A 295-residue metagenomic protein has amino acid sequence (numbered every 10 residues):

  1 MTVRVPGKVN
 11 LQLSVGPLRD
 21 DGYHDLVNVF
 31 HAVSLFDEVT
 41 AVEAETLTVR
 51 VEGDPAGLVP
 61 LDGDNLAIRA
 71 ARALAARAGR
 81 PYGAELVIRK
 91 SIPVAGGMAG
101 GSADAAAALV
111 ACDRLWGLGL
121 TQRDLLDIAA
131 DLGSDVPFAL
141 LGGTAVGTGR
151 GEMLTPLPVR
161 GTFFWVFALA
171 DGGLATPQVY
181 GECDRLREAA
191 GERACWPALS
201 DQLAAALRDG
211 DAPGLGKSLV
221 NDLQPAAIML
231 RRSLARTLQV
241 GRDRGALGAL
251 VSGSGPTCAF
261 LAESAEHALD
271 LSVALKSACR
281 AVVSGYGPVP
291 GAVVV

Functional and structural regions predicted by a protein language model:
M1-G96, R114, L118-L126, R160-G161 (+1 more regions): ATP-binding N-lobe of GHMP and related small-molecule kinases
L13, D37-A41, D135-A139, A145-V146 (+1 more regions): Short beta-strand scaffold segments in enzyme catalytic cores
N28-F30, V136, E152-P158: A generic local secondary-structure boundary/capping motif
E45-P55, A108, A130, D211-L219: Short, basic/glycine-rich phosphate-binding loops at helix/coil junctions that contact nucleotide phosphates
G83, A105, L109-V146, R150-M153: Contiguous, small/hydrophobic- and glycine-enriched helical/loop subdomains that border and often "cap" functional
V87-W116, S134, A246-A262: Glycine/serine-rich anion-binding loops at beta->alpha junctions that coordinate negatively charged ligand groups
L141, G147-G248, E263-V273, R280 (+1 more regions): Conserved, helical-rich catalytic subdomain that frames metal- and/or nucleotide-binding sites in enzyme alpha/beta
